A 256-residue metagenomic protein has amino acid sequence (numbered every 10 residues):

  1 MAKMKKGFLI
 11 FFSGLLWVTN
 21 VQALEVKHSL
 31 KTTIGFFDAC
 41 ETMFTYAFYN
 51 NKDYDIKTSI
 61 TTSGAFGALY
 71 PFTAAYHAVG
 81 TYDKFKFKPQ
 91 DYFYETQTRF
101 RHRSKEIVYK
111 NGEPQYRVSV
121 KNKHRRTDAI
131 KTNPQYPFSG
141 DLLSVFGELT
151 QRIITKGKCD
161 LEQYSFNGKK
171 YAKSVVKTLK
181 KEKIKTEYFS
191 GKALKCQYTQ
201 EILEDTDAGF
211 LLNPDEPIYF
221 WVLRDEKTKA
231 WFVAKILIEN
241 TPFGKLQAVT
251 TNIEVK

Functional and structural regions predicted by a protein language model:
M1-F8: Bacterial N-terminal signal peptides that target proteins for export
M4, Q22-L24: Absolute protein N-terminus
L15, L24-N111, K156-K256: Acidic, serine/threonine-rich low-complexity disordered tracts
V18-N20: N-terminal signal peptide c-region/cleavage motif recognized by signal peptidases
K110-Y171, V175: Active-site/ligand-binding surface loops and adjacent short beta/alpha elements that line catalytic pockets across
